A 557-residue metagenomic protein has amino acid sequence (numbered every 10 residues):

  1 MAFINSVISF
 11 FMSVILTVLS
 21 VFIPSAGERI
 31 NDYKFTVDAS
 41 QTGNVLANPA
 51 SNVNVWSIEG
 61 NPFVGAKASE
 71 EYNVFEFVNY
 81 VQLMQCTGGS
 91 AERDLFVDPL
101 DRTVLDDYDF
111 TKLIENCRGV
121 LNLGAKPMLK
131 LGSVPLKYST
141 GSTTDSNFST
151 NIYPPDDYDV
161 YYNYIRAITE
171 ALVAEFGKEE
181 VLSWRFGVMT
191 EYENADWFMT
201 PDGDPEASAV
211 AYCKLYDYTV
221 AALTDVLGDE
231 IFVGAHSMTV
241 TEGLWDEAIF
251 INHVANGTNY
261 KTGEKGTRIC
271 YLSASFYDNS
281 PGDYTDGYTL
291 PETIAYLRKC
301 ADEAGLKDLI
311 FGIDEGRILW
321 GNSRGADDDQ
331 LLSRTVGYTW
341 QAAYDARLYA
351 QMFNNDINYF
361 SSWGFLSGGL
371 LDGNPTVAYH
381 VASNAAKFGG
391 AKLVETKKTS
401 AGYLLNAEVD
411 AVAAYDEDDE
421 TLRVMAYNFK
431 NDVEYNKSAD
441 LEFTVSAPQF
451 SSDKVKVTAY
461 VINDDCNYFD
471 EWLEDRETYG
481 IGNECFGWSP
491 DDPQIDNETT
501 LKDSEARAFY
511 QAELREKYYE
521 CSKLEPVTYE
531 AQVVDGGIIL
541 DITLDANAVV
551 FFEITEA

Functional and structural regions predicted by a protein language model:
M1-A2, S6-S13, T17-A68, A546: Mature N-terminal, pre-catalytic/accessory segment of carbohydrate-active enzymes
V53-V55, L83, V188, A235-M238 (+4 more regions): Conserved beta-strand positions
N54-S69, V104-T111, N194-F198, M238-N252 (+4 more regions): Acidic-and-aromatic substrate-binding clefts and catalytic sites of carbohydrate-active enzymes
F75-D283: Substrate-binding cleft and catalytic face of glycoside hydrolase catalytic domains, especially the flexible beta-alpha
V120, I168, F186, T219 (+7 more regions): Conserved, mostly hydrophobic/aromatic
N279-G368, D372-A391, Y415-E417, K430-V433 (+1 more regions): Catalytic-core region of carbohydrate-active enzymes that cleave or remodel glycosidic bonds
L404-E471, D475-P493, N547-V550: Carbohydrate-binding surface patches
G480-A557: C-terminal beta-strand-rich structural cap/linker in extracellular carbohydrate-active enzymes
